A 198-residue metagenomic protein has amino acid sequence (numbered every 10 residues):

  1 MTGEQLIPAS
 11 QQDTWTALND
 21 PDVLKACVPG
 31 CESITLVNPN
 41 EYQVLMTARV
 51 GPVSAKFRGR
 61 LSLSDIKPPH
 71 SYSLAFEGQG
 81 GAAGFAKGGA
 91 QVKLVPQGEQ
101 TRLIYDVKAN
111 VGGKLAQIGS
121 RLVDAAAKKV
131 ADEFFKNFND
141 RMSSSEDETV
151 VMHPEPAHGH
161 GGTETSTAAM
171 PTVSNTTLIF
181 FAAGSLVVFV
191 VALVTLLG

Functional and structural regions predicted by a protein language model:
M1-L6, E41, K56-R58, S71 (+2 more regions): Intrinsic-disorder/low-complexity, polar/charged segments enriched in Ser/Thr/Lys/Arg/Asp/Glu/Gln
M1-Q43, R49, H160, F181-G198: Hydrophobic ligand-binding cavity/cleft-lining segments
G3, E32, G59-D65, G88-P96: Hydrophobic/aromatic beta-strand elements that line small-molecule binding cavities or substrate pockets in beta-rich
T14-L18, L24, L63, Y105 (+1 more regions): Hydrophobic pocket/interface hotspot
L36-E77: Glycine-rich portal/gate segments that line the openings of hydrophobic small-molecule binding cavities
G78-A125: Beta-strand/loop substructures that line and gate deep hydrophobic ligand-binding cavities in soluble
K114-E155, H160: A conserved amphipathic terminal alpha-helix motif
S144-G198: Charge-rich (especially acidic), low-complexity segments
